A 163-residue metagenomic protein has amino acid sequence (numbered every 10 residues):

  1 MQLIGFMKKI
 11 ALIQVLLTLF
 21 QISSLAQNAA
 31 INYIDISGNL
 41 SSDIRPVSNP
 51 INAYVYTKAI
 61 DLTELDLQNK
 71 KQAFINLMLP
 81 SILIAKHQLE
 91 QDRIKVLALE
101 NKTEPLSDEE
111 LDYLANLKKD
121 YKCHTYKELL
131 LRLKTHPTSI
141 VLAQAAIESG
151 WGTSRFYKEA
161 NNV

Functional and structural regions predicted by a protein language model:
M1-I10: Positively charged n-region of N-terminal signal peptides that target proteins for export
F6, T18, L25: Alpha-helical and His/Cys-centered functional microenvironments
I10-F20: Sec-dependent N-terminal signal peptides
S24-A143, I147-V163: Catalytic cores of secreted/periplasmic lytic hydrolases that degrade extracellular macromolecules
